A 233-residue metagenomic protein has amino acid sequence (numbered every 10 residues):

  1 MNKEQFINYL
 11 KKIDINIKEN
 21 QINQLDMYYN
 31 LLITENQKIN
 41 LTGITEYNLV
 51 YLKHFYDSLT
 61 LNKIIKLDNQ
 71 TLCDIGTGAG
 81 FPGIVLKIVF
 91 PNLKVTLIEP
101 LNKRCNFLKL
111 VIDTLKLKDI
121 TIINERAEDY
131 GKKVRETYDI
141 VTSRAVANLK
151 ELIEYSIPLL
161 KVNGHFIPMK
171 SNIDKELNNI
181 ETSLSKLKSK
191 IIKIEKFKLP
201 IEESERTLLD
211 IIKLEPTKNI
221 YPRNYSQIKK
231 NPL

Functional and structural regions predicted by a protein language model:
N2-N69, N106-I120, N224: Class I SAM-dependent transferase core
L32, L86, K170, I211: Residue-level signal for inorganic ion chemistry
T45, N124-R126, K193-E195: Short loop/edge segments at beta-strand edges and connector loops that shape dinucleotide/nucleotide cofactor-binding
L59-A147, I153-E154: Conserved SAM/SAH cofactor-binding pocket of Class I
F90, L160-V162: Helix-to-beta-strand junctions that scaffold the AdoMet/dcAdoMet cofactor pocket in Class I SAM-dependent enzymes
E128, N148, S171-E176, L199: Short "lid" loop at the C-terminus of a central beta-strand within the Rossmann-like core of SAM-dependent
N163-I173: Conserved beta-strand signature within the Rossmann-like core of class I S-adenosyl-L-methionine
E181-L233: SAM/dcSAM-binding transferase cores
